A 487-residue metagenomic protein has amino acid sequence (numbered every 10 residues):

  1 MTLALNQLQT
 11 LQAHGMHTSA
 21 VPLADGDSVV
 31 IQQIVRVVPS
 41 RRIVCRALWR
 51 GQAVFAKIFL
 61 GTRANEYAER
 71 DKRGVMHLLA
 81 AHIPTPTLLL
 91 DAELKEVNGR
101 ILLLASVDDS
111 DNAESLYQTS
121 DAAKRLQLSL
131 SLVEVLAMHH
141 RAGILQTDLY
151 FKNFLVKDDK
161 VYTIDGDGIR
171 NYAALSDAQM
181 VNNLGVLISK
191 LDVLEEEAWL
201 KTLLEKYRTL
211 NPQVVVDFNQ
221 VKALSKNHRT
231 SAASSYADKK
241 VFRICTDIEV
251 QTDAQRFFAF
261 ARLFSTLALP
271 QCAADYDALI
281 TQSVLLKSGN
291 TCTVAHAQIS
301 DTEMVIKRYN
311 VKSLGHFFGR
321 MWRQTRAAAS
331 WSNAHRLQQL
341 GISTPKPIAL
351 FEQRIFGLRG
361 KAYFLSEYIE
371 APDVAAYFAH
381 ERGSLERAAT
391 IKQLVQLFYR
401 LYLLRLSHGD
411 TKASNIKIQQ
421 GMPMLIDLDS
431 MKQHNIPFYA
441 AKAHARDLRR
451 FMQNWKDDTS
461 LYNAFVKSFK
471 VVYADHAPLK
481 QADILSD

Functional and structural regions predicted by a protein language model:
M1-Q32, Q220-Q282: Juxta-kinase regulatory segment immediately upstream of eukaryotic protein kinase catalytic domains
A20-D111, S131-A142, T266-D373, Y399-L404: Conserved ATP-binding subdomain of kinase catalytic cores across diverse folds
N112-D121, V374-G383: AlphaC helix of the protein kinase catalytic domain
I144-F151, L406-A413: Catalytic-loop of the protein kinase fold
F151, G168, E370, A413 (+1 more regions): Short, glycine/acidic-enriched loop or turn micro-motifs at the edges of active sites
N153-I164, N415-I426: Conserved protein kinase catalytic/activation segment
Y162-T230, P423-D487: C-lobe/activation-segment region of protein kinase-like
